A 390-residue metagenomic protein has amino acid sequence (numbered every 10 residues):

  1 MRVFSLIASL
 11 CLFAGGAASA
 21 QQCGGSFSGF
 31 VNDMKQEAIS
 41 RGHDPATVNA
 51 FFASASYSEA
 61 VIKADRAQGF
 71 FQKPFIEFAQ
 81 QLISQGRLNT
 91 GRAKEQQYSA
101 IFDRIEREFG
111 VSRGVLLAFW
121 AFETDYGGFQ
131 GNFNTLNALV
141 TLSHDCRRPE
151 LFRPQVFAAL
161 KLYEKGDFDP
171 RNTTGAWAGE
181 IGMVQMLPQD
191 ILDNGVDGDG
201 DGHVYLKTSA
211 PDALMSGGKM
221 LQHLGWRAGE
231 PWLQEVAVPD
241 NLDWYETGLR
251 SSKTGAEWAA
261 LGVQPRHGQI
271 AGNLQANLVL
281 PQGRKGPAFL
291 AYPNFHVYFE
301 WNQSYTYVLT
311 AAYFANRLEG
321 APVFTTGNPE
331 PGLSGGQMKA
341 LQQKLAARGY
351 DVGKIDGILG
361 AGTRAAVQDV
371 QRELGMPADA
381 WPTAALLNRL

Functional and structural regions predicted by a protein language model:
R2-S9: Sec-dependent signal peptide recognition, specifically the positively charged N-region followed immediately by
A14-A17: N-terminal signal peptide c-region/cleavage motif recognized by signal peptidases
G24, H43-L274, G286-F289, V297-A315 (+3 more regions): Catalytic glycan-binding domains that act on GlcNAc-containing polysaccharides
F30-M34, I101, A138, L341 (+1 more regions): A general alpha-helix detector
A38: Intrinsically disordered, low-complexity polar regions and short flexible loop motifs
P331-M338, A346-L390: Short acidic, glycine/serine/threonine-rich helix-capping segments at coil-helix boundaries
